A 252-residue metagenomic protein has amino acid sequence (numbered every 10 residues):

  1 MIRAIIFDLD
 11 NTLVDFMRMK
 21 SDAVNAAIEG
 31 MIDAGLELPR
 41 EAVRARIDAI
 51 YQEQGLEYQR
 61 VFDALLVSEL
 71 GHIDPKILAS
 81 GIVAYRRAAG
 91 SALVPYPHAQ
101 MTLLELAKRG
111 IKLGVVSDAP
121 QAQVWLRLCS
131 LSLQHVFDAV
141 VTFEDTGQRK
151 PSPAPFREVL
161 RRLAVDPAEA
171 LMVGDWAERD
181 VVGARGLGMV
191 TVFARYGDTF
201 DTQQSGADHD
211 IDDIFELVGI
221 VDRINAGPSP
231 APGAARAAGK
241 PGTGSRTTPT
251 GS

Functional and structural regions predicted by a protein language model:
M1-I5, M17-R18, I73, L78 (+2 more regions): Asp-based, Mg2+/Mn2+-dependent phosphohydrolase catalytic module
I2-L104, A122: N-terminal helical cap/lid subdomain that shapes the substrate entry/recognition surface in HAD-like hydrolases
